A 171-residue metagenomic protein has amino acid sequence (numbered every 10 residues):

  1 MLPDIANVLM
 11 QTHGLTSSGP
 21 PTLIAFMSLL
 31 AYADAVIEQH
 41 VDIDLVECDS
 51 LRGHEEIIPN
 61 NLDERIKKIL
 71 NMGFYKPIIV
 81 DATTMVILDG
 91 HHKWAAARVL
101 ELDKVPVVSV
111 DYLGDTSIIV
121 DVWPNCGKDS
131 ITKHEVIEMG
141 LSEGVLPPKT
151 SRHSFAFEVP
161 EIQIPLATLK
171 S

Functional and structural regions predicted by a protein language model:
A6-L9, P21-I24, S28-T83, R98-V110: Short alpha-helix boundary/capping and kink motifs at helix termini
Q11-H13: Low-complexity, intrinsically disordered or signal/transmembrane-proximal segments
S17-S18: Serine residues within intrinsically disordered or low-complexity segments
G53, L88-S171: Basic- and aromatic-enriched surface patches that contact anionic nucleotides/nucleic acids
